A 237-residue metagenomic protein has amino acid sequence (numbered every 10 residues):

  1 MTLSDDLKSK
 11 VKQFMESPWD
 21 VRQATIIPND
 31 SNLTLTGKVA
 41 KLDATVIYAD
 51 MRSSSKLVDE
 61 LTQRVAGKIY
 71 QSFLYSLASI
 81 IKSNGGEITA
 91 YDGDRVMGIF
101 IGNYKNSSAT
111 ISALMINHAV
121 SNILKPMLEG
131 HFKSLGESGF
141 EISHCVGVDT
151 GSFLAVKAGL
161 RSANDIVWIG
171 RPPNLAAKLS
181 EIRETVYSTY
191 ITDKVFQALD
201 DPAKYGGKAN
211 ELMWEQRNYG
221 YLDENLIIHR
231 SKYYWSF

Functional and structural regions predicted by a protein language model:
M1-D30, E184-F237: Intrinsically disordered, glycine/charged-rich C-terminal tails and inter-domain linkers that flank nucleotidyl cyclase
I27-L35, F132: A short, compositionally biased domain-edge/stem linker segment
L33-I111: Catalytic NTP-binding/metal-coordinating core of nucleotidyl cyclase/transferase enzymes
T62, V96-I142: Short helix/loop segment flanking the catalytic signature motif in cyclic-nucleotide metabolism enzymes
I69-S72, S76, I111-I123, N174 (+2 more regions): Long, highly charged amphipathic alpha-helices
I142-V148: Extended hydrophobic secondary-structure segments that form protein cores and membrane-embedded regions
D149, A155-S180: Catalytic-core segments of nucleotide cyclases and related cyclic-nucleotide turnover enzymes
L154-A158, A198-D201: Switch/connector loops and helix/strand junctions flanking conserved nucleotide-binding motifs in nucleotide-processing
